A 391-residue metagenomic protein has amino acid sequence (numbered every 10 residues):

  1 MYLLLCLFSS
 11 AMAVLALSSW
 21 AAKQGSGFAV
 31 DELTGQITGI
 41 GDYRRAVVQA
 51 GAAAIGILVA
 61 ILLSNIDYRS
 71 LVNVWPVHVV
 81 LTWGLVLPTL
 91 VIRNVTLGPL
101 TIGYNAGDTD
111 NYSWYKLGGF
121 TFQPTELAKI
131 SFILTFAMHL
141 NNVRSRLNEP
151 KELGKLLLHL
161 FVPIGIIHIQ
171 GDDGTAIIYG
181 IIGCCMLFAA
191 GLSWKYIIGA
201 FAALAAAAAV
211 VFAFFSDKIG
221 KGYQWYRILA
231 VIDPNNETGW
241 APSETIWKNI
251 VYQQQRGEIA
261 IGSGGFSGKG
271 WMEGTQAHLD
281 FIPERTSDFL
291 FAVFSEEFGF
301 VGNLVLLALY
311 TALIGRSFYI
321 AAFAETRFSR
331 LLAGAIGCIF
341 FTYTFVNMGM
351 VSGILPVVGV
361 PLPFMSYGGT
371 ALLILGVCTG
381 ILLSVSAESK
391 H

Functional and structural regions predicted by a protein language model:
M1-Y2, V74-V79, R327-A335: Membrane-interfacial loop-to-transmembrane alpha-helix junctions, especially the N-terminal start
L4-L5, A11-M12, A16-G171, M348-P363 (+3 more regions): Membrane-helix boundary/helix-loop-helix interface segments in multi-pass membrane proteins
A50-V59, A128-K129, E297-G315: Hydrophobic alpha-helical transmembrane segments
A54, P76-W83, K151-H168, D173-S216 (+1 more regions): Hydrophobic alpha-helical segments of polytopic membrane proteins
L58, I66, T135, A209 (+5 more regions): Transmembrane alpha-helix boundary/anchor motif
N105-W114, G199-N303, R327-S329: Hydrophobic, glycine- and aromatic-enriched re-entrant/interface helices and adjoining loop segments
L140, I177, I182-Y196, T275-G302 (+1 more regions): Interfacial segments of multi-pass membrane proteins
F318-V358: Loop-to-helix entry and N-terminal half of a specific, functionally important transmembrane alpha helix in multi-pass
